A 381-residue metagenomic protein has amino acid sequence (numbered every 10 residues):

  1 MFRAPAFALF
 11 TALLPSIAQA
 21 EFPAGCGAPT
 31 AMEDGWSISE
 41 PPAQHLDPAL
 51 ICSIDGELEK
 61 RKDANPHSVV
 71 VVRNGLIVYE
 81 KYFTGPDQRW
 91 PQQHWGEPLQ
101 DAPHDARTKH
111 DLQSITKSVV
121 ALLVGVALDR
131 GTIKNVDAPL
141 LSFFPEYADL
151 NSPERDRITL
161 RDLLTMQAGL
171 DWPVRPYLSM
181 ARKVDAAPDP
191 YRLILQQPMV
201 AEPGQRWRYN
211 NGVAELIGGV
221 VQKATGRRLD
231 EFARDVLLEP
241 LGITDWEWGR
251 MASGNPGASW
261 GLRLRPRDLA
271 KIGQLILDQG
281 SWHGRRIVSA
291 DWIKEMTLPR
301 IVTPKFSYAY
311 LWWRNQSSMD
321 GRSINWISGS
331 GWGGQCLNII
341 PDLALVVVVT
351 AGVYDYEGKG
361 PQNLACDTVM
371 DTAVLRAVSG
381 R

Functional and structural regions predicted by a protein language model:
P5-S16: Bacterial N-terminal signal peptides
S16-A102, Q113, L128-K134, T165 (+3 more regions): N-terminal leader/targeting segments and the immediately adjacent pre-domain N-terminus
D47, G75-L76, D111-I133, L163 (+4 more regions): Alpha-helical scaffold elements that line and support the substrate/ligand-binding pocket of soluble hydrolases
K81, W90-Q100, P139-S142, Y177-P203 (+1 more regions): Short, charged, amphipathic alpha-helices and their helix-cap/turn boundaries
T84-G85, Q279, V353: A generic structural motif
A106, D111, R130-G169, Q196 (+1 more regions): Active-site helix/loop module of the DD-peptidase/beta-lactamase fold, centered on the serine-lysine SxxK catalytic
I243-W246, I293-V348: Active-site Gly/Thr loop motif
G329-R381: Structured C-terminal helix/loop/strand segments within mature extracytoplasmic catalytic/sensor domains
